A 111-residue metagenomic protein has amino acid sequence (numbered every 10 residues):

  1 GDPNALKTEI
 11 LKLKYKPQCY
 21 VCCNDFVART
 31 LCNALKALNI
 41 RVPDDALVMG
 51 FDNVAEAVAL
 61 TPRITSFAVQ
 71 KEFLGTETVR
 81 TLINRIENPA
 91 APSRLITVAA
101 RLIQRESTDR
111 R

Functional and structural regions predicted by a protein language model:
N4-R111: Flexible loop/turn connectors
